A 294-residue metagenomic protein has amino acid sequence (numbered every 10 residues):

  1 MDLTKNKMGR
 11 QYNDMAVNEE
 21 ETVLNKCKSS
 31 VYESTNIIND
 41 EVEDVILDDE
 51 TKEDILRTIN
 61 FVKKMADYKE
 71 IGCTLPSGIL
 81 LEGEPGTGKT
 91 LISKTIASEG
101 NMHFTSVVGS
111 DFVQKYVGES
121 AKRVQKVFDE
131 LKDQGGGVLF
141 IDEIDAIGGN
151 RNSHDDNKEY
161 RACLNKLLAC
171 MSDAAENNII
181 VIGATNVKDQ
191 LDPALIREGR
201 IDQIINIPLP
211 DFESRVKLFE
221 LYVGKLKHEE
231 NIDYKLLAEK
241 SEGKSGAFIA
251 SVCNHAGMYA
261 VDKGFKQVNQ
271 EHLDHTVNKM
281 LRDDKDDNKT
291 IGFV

Functional and structural regions predicted by a protein language model:
M1, N13, T22, T35 (+4 more regions): Intrinsic-disorder/low-complexity peptide segments enriched for small residues
M1-I38: Interdomain "pre-motor" coupling segment immediately N-terminal to P-loop NTPase/helicase cores
E19-C27, E84, E271, F293-V294: Conserved P-loop NTPase/AAA+ ATPase motor core
Y32, N36-E239, K244, A256: Walker A/P-loop NTP-binding motif of AAA+ ATPase domains
K69-I71, L236-E239, K244-C253, V261-V294: C-terminal engagement/docking regions of AAA+ P-loop ATPases
